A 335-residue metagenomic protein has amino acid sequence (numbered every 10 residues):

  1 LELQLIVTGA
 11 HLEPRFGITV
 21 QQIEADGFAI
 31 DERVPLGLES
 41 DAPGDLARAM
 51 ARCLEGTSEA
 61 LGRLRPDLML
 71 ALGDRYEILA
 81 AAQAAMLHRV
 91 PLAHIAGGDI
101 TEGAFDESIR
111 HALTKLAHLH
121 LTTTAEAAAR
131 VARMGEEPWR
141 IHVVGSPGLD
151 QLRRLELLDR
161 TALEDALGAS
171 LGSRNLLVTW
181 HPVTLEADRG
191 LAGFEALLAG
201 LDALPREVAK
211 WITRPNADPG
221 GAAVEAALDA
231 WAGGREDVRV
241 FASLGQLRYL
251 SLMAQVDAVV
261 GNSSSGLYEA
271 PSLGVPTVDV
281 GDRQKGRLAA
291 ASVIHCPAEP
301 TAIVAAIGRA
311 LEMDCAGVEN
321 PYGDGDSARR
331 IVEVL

Functional and structural regions predicted by a protein language model:
Q4-A49, G56: Conserved nucleotide-sugar phosphate-binding/catalytic loop shared by glycosyltransferases and other
H11-G17, A117-A192: A nucleotide-sugar donor-handling region in carbohydrate enzymes
L36-P138: Active-site and donor-binding regions of nucleotide-sugar-utilizing enzymes
A71-L72, L79-A82, H94, H120 (+1 more regions): A donor-sugar binding/catalytic signature common to diverse glycosyltransferases and related nucleotide-sugar
A192-E207: Short hydrophobic signal-anchor/transmembrane segments that target glycosyltransferases and glycosylation machinery
E207-S243: Catalytic donor nucleotide-activated moiety binding site of glycosyltransferases and closely related
P271-G317: Nucleotide-sugar donor-binding patch of glycosyltransferase catalytic domains
A305, R309-L335: C-terminal amphipathic helix plus adjacent low-complexity, charged tail appended to glycosyltransferase catalytic
